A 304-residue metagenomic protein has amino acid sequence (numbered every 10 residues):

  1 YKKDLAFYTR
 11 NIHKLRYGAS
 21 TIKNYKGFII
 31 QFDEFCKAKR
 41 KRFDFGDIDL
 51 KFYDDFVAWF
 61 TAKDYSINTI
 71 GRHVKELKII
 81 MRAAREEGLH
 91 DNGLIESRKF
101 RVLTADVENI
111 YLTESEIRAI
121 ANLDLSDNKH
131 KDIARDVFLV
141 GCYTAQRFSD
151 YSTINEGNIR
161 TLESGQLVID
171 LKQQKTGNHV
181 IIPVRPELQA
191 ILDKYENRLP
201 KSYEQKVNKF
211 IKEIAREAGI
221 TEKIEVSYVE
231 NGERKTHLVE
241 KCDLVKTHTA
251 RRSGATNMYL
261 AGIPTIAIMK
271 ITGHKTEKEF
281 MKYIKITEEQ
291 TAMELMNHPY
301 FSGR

Functional and structural regions predicted by a protein language model:
L5-S20, I29-E108, L123-S126: N-terminal core-binding DNA-recognition domain of tyrosine recombinases/integrases
R82-G93, G141-G165: Short, charged phosphate-coordinating catalytic segments
T104-I133, Y143: Long, amphipathic, Lys/Arg-enriched alpha-helical "connector/arm" segment
Y111, Q173-G177, T272-N297: Catalytic-site neighborhood detector that most strongly recognizes the C-terminal catalytic loop/helix of tyrosine
D127-N128, N197-K201, K212-K270: Short, basic (Lys/Arg/His-rich) helix/loop patches that form interaction surfaces in the mid-to-C-terminal regions
T153-I191: Conserved tyrosine-mediated DNA breakage-rejoining catalytic core shared by Y-recombinases
N158-S164, L244, L260-Y283: Short, polar N-cap/turn motifs at the start of nucleic acid-interacting alpha helices
K209, I220, H298-R304: C-terminal secondary-structure termini that scaffold catalytic or DNA-interacting sites
